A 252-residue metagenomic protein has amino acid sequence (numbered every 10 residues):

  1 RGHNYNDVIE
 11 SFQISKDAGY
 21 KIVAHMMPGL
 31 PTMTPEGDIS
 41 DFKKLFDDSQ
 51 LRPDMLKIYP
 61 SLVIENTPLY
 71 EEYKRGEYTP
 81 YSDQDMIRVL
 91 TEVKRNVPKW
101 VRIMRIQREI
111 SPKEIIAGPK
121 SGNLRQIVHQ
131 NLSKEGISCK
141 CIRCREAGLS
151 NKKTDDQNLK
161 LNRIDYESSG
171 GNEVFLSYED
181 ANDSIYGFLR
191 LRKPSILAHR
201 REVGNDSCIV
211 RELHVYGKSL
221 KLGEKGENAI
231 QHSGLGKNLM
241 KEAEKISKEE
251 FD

Functional and structural regions predicted by a protein language model:
R1-K21, M27-I64, P68-Q84, A229-G234: Conserved non-cysteine loop/helix-boundary elements of the Radical SAM core domain that shape
V8-F12, F42-K43, I87-K94, M240 (+1 more regions): Generic structural signal for well-ordered alpha-helices, preferentially at hydrophobic/aromatic core positions
I22-M26, D54-I58, V101-R105, C208-R211: Hydrophobic faces of well-ordered beta-strands that scaffold small-molecule active sites in alpha/beta enzyme cores
E77-R190, I196: C-terminal accessory regions of radical SAM enzymes
I185, L189-R211: Conserved donor-binding loop and adjoining core beta-sheet/short helix segment in diverse acyl/aminoacyl transferases
G204-Q231: Conserved acetyl-CoA binding element of GNAT-fold acetyltransferases
G226-I246: Conserved acetyl-CoA-binding loop-helix of GNAT-fold acetyltransferases
D252: C-terminal interaction modules of eukaryotic adaptor/scaffold proteins
